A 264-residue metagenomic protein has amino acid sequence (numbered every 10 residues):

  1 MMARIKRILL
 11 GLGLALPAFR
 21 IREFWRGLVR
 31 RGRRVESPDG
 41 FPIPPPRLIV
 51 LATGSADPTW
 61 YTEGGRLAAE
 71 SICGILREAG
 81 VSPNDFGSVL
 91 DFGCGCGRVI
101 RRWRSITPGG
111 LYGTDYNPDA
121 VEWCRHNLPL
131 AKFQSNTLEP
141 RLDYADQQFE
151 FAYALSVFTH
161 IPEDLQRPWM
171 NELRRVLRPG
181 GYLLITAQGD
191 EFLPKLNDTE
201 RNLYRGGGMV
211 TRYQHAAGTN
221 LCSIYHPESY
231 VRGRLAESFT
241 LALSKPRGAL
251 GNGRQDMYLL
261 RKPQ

Functional and structural regions predicted by a protein language model:
M1-R7: Compositionally biased, charge-rich terminal segments
I8-S88, G95-R141, E163-P168, L184-Q264: Class I (Rossmann-like) S-adenosyl-L-methionine-dependent methyltransferase catalytic domain, capturing the SAM-binding
F92-G93, T114, A154-S156, L177: Short His-Asn-centered micro-motif
P140-A152: A short acidic, Gly/Pro-enriched loop at the edge of an enzyme's catalytic core that lines a small-molecule cofactor
E150-D164: A short SAM/SAH-binding and catalytic strip from SAM-dependent methyltransferases
R167-P179: A short glycine-rich, Lys/Arg-flanked "PGG" loop and its adjoining helix->strand segment in the class I
